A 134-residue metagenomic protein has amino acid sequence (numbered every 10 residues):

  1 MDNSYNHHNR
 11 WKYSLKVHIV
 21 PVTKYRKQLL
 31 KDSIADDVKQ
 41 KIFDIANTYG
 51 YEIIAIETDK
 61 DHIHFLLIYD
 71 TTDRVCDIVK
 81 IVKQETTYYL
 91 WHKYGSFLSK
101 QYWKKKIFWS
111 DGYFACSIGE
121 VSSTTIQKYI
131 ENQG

Functional and structural regions predicted by a protein language model:
M1-G134: Basic nucleic-acid-binding interfaces
